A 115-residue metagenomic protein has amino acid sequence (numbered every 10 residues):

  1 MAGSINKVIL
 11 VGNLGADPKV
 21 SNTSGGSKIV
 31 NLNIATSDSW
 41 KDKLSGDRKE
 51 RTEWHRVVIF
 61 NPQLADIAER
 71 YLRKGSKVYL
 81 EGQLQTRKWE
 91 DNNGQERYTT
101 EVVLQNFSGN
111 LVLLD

Functional and structural regions predicted by a protein language model:
M1-D115: Single-stranded nucleic acid-binding surfaces, predominantly the OB-fold ssDNA-binding core
